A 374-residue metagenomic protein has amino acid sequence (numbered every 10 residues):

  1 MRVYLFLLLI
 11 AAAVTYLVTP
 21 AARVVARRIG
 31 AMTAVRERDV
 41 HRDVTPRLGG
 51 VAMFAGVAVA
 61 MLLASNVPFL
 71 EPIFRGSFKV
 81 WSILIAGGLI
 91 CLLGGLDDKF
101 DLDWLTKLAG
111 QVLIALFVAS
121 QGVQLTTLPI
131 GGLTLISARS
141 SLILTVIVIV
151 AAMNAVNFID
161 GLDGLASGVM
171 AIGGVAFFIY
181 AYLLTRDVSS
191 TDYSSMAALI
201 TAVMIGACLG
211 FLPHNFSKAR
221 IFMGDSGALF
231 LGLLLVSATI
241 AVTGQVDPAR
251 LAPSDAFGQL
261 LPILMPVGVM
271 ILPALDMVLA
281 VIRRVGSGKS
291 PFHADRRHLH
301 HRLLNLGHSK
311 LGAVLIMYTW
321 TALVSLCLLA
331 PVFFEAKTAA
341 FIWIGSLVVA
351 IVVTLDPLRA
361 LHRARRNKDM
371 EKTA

Functional and structural regions predicted by a protein language model:
M1-I29, F54-L92, L165-A374: Alpha-helical transmembrane segments
V3-L5, L113, L142-I147, S190: Transmembrane helical cores of multi-pass secondary ion antiporters/exchangers
A31, T127-I136, S309: Membrane interface segments of multi-pass transport proteins and intramembrane proteases
A34-L48: Juxtamembrane helix-capping/reentrant segments at transmembrane boundaries
F78-I114, V118: Hydrophobic alpha-helical hairpins/lids featuring a short glycine-rich hinge
S120-T127, I179-Y182: Hydrophobic alpha-helical segments and their helix-loop junctions in multi-pass secondary transporters
S140-V156, L165: Function-critical hydrophobic alpha-helical transmembrane segments in multi-pass membrane proteins
